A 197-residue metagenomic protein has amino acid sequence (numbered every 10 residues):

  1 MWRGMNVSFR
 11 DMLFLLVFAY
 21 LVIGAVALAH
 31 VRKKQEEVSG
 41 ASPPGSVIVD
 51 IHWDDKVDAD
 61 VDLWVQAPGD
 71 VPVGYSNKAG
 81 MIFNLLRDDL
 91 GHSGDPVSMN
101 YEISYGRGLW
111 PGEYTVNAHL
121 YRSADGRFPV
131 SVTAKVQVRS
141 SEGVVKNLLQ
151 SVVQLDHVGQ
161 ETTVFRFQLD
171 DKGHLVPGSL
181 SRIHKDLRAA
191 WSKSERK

Functional and structural regions predicted by a protein language model:
M1-V7: N-terminal Lys/Arg-rich, disordered targeting/topogenic segments
N6, L13, V22-K197: Intrinsic-disorder/low-complexity signal
